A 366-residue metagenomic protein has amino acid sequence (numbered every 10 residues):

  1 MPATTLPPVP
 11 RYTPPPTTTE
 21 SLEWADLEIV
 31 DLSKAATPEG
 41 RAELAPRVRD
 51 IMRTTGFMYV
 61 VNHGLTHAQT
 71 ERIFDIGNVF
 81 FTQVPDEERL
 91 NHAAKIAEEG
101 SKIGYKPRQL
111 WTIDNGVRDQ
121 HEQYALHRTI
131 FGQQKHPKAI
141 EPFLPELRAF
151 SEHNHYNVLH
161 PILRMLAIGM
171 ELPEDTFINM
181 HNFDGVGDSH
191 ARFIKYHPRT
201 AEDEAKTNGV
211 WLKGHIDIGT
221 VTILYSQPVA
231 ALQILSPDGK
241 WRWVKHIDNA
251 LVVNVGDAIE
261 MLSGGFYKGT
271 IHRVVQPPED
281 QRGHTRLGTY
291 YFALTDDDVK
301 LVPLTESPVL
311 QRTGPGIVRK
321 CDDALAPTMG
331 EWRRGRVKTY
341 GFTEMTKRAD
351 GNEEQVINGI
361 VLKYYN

Functional and structural regions predicted by a protein language model:
M1-T112, Y156, L163-N366: C-terminal flanking tails of non-heme Fe-dependent oxygenases
T19-E20, A45-R49, Q133-K138, R148-A149: Short hydrophobic/aromatic-rich motifs at helix boundaries and adjacent loops
V117-R118: Mobile gating loops/cap/lid regions near enzyme active sites that modulate substrate access
E122-A125, G288-Y290: Active-site scaffold segments
Q123-L147: A short, charged helix-loop
I140-F150, E171-F177: Inter-helical turn/loop segments and adjacent helix faces that build the functional surface of alpha-helical bundle
R148-E152, Y156, H160: Short amphipathic alpha-helical segments with heptad-repeat character
